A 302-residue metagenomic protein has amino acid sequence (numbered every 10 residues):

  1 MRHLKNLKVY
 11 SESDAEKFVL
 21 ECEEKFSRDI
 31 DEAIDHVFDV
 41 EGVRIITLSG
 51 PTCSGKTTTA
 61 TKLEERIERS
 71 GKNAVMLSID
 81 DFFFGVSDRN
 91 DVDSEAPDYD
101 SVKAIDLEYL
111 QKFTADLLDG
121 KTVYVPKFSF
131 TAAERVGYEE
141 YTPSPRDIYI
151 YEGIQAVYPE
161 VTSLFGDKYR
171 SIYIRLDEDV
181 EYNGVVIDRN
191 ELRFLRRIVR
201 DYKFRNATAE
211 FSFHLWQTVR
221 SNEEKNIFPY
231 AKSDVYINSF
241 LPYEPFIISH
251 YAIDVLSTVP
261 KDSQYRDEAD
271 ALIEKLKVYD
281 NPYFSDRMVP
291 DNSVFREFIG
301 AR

Functional and structural regions predicted by a protein language model:
M1-E32: Charged, amphipathic alpha-helical linker segments immediately N-terminal to NTP-binding catalytic cores
A15-L20, S27, A156, S163-R302: Conserved NTP phosphate-binding and transfer environment spanning the P-loop NTPase/kinase superfamily
D39-E41, Y109-D167, F213-P229, I299: Glycine-rich phosphate-binding loop used to anchor ATP phosphates in small-molecule kinases, encompassing both
I46-L48: Hydrophobic anchor at the beta1->P-loop junction of P-loop NTPases
K56: Conserved lysine of the Walker
T59-L63, S78: Hydrophobic positions on the alpha1 helix immediately C-terminal to the Walker A/P-loop
E65-V75: Post-Walker A helix-loop "phosphate-sensing" segment adjacent to the P-loop in P-loop NTPases
V75-L77, F82-A133: Conserved nucleotide-sensing/catalytic segment adjacent to the nucleotide-binding pocket in NTP-handling enzymes
